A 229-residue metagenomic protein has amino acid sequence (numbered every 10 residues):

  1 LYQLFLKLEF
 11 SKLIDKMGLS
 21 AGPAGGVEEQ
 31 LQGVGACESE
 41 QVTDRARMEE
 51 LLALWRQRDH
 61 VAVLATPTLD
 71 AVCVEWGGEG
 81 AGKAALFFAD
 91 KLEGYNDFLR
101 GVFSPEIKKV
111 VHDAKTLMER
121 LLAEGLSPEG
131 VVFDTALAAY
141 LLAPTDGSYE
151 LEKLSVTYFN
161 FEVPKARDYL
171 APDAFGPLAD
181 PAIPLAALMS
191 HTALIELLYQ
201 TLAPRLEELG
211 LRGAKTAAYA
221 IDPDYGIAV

Functional and structural regions predicted by a protein language model:
L1-C73, G77-S104, K108: Long, highly charged low-complexity segments
Y2-F5, E40, A143, I183 (+1 more regions): A general boundary/transition motif marking the beginning of the first structured unit of a protein
G33-G35, D70, V74-G210, Y219-V229: Active-site-proximal helix-loop-helix substrate-binding element of RNase H-like nuclease domains
R212-A214: Extended, non-catalytic structural segments that build the interaction scaffolds of large macromolecular assemblies
